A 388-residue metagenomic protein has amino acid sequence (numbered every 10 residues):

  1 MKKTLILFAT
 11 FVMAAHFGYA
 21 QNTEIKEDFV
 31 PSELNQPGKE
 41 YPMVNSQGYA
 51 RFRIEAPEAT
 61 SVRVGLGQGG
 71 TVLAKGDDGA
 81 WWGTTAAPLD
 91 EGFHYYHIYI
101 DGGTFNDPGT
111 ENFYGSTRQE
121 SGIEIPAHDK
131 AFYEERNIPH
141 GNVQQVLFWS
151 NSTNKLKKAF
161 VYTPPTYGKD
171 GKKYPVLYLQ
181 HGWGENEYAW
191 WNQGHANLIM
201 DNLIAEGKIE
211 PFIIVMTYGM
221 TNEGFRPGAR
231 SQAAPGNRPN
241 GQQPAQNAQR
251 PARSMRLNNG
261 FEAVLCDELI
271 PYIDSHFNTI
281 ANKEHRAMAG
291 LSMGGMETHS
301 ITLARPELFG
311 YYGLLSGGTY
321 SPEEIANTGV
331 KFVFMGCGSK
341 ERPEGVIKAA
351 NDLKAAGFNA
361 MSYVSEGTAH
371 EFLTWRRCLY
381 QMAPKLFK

Functional and structural regions predicted by a protein language model:
M1-T23: Bacterial Sec-dependent N-terminal signal peptides
I25-S32, G38, V44-G70, K75-K388: Non-catalytic cap/lid and distal C-terminal segments of serine-dependent acyl enzymes
